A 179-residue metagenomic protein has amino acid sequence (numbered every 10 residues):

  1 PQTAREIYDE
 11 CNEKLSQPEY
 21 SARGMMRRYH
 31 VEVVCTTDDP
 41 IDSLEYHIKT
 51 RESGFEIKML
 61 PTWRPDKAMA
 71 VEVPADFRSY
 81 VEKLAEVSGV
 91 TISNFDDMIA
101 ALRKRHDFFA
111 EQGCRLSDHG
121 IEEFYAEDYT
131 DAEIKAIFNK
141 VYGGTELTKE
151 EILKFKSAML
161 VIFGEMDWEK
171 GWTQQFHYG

Functional and structural regions predicted by a protein language model:
P1-K170: Metal-cofactor-binding active-site regions of metalloenzymes
T173-G179: Histidine-centered catalytic micro-motifs
